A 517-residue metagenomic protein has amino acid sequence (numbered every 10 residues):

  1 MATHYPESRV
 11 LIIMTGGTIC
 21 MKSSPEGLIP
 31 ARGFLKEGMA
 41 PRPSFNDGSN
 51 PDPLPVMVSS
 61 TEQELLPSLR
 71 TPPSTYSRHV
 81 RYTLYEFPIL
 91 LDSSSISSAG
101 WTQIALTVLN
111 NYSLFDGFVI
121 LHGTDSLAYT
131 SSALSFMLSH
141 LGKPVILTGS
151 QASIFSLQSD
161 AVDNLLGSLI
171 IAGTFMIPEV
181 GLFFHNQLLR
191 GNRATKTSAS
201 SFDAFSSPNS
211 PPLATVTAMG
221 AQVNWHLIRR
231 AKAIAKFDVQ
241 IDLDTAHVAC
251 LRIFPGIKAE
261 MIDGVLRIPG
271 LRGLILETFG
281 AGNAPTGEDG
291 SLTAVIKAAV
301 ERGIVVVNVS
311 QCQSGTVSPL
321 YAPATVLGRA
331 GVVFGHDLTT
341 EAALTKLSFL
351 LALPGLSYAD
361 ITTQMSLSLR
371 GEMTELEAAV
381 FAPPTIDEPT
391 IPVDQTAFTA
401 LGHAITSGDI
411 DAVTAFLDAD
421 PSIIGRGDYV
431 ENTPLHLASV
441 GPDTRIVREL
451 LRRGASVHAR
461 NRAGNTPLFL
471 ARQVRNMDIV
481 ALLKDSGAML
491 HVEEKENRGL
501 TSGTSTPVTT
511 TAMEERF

Functional and structural regions predicted by a protein language model:
E7, I13, L35-P53, M57-S60 (+4 more regions): Accessory alpha-helical/coil subdomains and C-terminal extensions that flank or cap enzyme catalytic cores
A397, E431, G464, N497-G499: Start-of-repeat signature of ankyrin repeats
L401, L435, P467-L468: Conserved hydrophobic residue in the first alpha-helix
I423-I424, V457, L490: Ankyrin-repeat inter-repeat connecting loop/turn
D428, N461, E494-E496: Ankyrin repeat boundary/linker residues
